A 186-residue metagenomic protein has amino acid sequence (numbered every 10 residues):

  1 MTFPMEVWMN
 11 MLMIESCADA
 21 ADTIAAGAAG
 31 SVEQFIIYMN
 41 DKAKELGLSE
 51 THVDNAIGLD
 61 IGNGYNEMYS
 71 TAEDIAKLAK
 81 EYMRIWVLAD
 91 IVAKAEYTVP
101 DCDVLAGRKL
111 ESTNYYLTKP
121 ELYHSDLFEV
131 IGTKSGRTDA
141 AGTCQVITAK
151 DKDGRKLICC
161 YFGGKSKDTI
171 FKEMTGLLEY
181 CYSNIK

Functional and structural regions predicted by a protein language model:
M1-M11, E15, A21, A25-Q34 (+1 more regions): Active-site-proximal loop and beta-strand segments within enzyme catalytic domains
E15-S16, D153: Short flexible coil/turn linkers enriched for glycine and charged/polar residues that connect secondary-structure
S16-C17, D74: Membrane-embedded alpha-helical core segments of multi-pass
G30-K186: Penicillin-recognizing serine hydrolase domain
